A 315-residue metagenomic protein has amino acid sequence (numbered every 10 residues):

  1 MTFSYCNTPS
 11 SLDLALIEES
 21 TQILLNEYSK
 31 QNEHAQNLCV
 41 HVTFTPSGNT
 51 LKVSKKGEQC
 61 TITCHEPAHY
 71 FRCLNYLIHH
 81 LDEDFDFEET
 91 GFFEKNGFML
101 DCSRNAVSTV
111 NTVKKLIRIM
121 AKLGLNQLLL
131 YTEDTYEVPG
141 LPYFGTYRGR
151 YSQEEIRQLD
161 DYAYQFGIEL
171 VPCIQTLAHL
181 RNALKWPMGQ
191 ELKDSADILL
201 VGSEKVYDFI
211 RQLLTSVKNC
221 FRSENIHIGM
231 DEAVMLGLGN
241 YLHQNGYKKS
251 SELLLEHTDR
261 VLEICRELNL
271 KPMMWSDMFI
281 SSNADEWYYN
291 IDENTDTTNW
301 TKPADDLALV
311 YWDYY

Functional and structural regions predicted by a protein language model:
M1-F87, M274-F279, Y289, N294-T297: Acidic, contiguous N-terminal accessory segments
T2-S4, K56-M273: Feature activates predominantly on carbohydrate-active enzymes
N37, N126, L307: Conserved acidic residues
T43, E88-T90, L141, G189 (+3 more regions): Homeobox/homeodomain signature
G48-L51, N182, G237-L238, N283-D285: Short, solvent-exposed polar/charged micro-motifs at secondary-structure junctions
K248-Y315: Extracellular glycoside hydrolase catalytic/binding regions
